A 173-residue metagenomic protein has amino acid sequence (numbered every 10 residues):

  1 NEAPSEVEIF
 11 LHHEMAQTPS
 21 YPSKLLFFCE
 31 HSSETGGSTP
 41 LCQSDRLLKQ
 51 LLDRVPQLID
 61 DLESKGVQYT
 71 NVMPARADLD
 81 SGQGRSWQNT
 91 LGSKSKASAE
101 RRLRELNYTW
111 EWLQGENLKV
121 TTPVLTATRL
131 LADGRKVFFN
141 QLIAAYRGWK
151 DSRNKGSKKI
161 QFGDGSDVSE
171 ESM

Functional and structural regions predicted by a protein language model:
N1-M173: Non-heme Fe(II) oxygenase catalytic core, chiefly the N-lobe of the double-stranded beta-helix
